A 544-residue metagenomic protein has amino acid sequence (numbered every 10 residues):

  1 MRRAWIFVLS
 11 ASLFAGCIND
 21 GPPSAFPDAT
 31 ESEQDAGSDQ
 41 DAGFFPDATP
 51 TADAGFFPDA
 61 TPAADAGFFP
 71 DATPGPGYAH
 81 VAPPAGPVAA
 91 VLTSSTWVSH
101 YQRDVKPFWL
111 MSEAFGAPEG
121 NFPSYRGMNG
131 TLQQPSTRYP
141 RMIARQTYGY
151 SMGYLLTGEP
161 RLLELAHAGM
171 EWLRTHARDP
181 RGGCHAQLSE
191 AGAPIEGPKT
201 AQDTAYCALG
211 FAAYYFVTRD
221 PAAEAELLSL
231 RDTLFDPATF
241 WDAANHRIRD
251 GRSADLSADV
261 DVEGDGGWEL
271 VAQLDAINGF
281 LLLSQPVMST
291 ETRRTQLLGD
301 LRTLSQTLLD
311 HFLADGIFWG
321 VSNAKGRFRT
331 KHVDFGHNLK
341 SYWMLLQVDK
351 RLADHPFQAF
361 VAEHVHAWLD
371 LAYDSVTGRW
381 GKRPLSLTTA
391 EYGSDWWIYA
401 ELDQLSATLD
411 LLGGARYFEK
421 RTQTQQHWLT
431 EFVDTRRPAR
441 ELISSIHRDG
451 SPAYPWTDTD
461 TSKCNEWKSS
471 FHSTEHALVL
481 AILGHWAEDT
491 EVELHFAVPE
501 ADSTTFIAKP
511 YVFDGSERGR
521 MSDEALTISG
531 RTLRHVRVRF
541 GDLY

Functional and structural regions predicted by a protein language model:
M1-A4: Positively charged n-region of N-terminal signal peptides that target proteins for export
I6-A15: Bacterial N-terminal signal peptides
F7, E31, G37-S38, T49-P50 (+5 more regions): Short linear sequence motifs
V8-L9, Q40, P46, S151 (+1 more regions): A periodicity- and composition-biased signal for non-globular, repetitive helical segments
F14-G77: Ser/Thr-rich, Pro/Gly/Ala-heavy low-complexity intrinsically disordered linkers and tails of secreted extracellular
G75-Y544: Glycan-recognition and catalytic cores of secretory/periplasmic carbohydrate-active enzymes
